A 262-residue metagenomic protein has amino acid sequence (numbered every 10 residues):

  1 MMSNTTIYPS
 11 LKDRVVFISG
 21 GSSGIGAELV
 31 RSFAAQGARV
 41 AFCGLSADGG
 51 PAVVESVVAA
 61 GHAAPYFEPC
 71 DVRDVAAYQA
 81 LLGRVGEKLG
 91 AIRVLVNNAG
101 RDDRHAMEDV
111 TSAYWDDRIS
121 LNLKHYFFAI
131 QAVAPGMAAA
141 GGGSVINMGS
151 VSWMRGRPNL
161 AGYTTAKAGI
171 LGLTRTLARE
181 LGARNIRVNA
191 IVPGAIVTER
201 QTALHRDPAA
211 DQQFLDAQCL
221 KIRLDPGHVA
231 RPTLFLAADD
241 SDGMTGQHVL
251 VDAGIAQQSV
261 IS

Functional and structural regions predicted by a protein language model:
M2-I7, R155, L234, T245-S262: Short C-terminal tail/terminal secondary-structure segment of NAD(P)H-dependent dehydrogenase/reductase domains
V15, S22-S23: Conserved glycine-rich cofactor-binding loop
A38-A52: Conserved glycine-rich Rossmann-like NAD(P)H-binding loop of the short-chain dehydrogenase/reductase
A106-M107, T111-I119, F214: Substrate-binding pocket helix/loop in short-chain dehydrogenase/reductase
I130, A166, T174: Active-site helix of classical SDR
P135, R179-A183, D242: Alpha-helical segment proximal to the catalytic Tyr-Lys
S150: Residue(s) in the substrate-gating loop at a strand-loop-helix junction that position the organic substrate next
